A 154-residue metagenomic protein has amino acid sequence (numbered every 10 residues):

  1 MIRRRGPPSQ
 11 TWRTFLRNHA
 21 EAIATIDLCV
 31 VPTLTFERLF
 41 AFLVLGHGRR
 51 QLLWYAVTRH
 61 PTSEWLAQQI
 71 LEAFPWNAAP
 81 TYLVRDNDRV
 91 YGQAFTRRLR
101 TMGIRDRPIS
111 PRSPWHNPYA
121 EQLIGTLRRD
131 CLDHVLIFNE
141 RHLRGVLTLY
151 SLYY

Functional and structural regions predicted by a protein language model:
M1-Y154: Charged DNA-binding/catalytic regions of mobile-element recombinases
